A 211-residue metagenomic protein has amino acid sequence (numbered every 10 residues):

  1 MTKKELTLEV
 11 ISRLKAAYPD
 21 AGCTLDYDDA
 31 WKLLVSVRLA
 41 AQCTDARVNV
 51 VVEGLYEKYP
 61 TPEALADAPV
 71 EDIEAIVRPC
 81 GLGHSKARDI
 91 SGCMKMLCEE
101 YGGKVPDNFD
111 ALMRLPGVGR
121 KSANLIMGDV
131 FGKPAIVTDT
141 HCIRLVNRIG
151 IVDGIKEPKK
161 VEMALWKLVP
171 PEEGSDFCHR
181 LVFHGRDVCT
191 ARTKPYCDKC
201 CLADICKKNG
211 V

Functional and structural regions predicted by a protein language model:
T2-V211: Catalytic cores of DNA base-excision repair glycosylases
